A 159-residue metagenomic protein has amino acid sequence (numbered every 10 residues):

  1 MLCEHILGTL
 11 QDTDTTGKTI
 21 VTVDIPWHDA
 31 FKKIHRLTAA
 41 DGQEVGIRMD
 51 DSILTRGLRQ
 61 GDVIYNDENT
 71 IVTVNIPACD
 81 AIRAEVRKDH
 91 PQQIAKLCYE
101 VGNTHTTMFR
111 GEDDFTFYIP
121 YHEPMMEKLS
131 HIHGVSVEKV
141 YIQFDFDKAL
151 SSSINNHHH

Functional and structural regions predicted by a protein language model:
M1-K18, D41, Y118-H159: Helix-rich terminal scaffold detector
M1-L54: Intrinsically disordered, low-complexity, positively charged segments
I34-T38, T70-P77, N103-R110: Short, flexible, solvent-exposed loop/turn segments with mixed acidic/basic and small polar residues
E44, G61-V63, I71: Residue-level marker of beta-strand positions
T55-L58, I64: Short, well-ordered loop/turn sites that connect or cap secondary structure elements
V74-R87: Short glycine-/aliphatic-rich beta-strand segments at the starts of folded cytosolic domains
K88-V135: Conserved, well-structured core segments that form or line functional sites
